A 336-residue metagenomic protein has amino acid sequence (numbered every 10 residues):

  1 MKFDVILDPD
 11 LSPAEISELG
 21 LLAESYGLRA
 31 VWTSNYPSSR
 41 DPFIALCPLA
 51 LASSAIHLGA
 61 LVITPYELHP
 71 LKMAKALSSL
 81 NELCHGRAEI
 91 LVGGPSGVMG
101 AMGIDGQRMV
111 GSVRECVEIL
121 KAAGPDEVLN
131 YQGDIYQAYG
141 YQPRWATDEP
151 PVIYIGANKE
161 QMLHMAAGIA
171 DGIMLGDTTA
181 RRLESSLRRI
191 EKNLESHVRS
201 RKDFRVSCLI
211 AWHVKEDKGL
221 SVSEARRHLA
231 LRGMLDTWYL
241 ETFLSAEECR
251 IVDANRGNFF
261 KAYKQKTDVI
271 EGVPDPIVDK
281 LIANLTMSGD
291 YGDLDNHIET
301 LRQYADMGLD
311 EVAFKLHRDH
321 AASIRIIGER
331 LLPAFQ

Functional and structural regions predicted by a protein language model:
M1-A14, I63-P70, T147-N158, W212-K215 (+1 more regions): Active-site mouth loops of central-metabolism enzymes
M1-G59, P151: N-terminal beta1-alpha1-beta2 module of alpha/beta enzyme domains
F3-L7, V31-T33, H57-L61, A88-V92 (+4 more regions): Hydrophobic faces of well-ordered beta-strands that scaffold small-molecule active sites in alpha/beta enzyme cores
L11-A23, A76, A157-M165, A225 (+1 more regions): Short, acidic/polar
L21-S25, L46-H57, L77-A88, A167-G168 (+2 more regions): Acidic (Asp/Glu)-rich catalytic clusters
A30-A52, T64, S96, D177-A180 (+1 more regions): Glycine-rich, proline-tolerant flexible connector loops at the mouths of alpha/beta enzymes
F43-I63, E67, C116-I119, A123 (+2 more regions): Alpha-helix-loop-beta-strand connector modules within alpha/beta enzyme cores
Q107-Q142, R188-D306: An alpha-helical appendage that flanks or caps ligand/catalytic pockets
